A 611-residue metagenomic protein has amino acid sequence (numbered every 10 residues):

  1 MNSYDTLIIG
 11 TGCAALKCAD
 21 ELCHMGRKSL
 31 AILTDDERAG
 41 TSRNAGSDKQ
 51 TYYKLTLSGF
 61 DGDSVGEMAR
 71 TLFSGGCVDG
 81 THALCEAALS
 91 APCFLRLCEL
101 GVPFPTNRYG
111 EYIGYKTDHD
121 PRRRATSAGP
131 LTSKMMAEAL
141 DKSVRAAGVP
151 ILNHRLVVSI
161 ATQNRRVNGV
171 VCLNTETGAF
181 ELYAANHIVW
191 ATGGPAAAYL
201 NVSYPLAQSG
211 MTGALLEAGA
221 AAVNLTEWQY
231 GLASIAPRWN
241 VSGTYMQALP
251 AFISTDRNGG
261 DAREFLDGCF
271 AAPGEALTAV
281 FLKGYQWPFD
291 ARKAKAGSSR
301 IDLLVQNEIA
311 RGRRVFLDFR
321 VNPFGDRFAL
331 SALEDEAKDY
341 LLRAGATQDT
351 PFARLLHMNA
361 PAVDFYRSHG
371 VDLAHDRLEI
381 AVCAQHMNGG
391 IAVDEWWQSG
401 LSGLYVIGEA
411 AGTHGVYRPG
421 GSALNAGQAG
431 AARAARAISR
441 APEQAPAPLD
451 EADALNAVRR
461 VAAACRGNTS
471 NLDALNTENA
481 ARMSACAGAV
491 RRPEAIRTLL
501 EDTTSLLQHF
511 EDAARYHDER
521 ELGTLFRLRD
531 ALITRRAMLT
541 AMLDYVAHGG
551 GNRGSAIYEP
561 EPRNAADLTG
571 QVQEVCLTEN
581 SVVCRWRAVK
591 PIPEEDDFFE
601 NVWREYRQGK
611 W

Functional and structural regions predicted by a protein language model:
M1-Y4, E37-A45, R96, V102-T126 (+8 more regions): Glycine- and aromatic-enriched mobile tails/lids
N2-Y4, T177-H187, G400: Core beta-strand elements of the Rossmann-like FAD/NAD(P) dinucleotide-binding domain in flavoenzyme oxidoreductases
T6-I32: N-terminal Rossmann-like FAD-binding beta1-loop-alpha1 element of flavoenzymes
L7-I9, Y183-G193, V406: Short hydrophobic core segments
H24-G46: Glycine-rich FAD pyrophosphate-binding loop
C93-A179, A191, S234-Y245, L249-I253 (+4 more regions): Conserved redox-cofactor binding core of oxidoreductases
H187-N240, G421-A437: Glycine-rich loop(s) and the adjacent beta-strand/alpha-helix scaffold that form part
A221-D364, A437: An anion/pyrophosphate-binding glycine-rich loop and adjacent beta-alpha core in soluble alpha-beta enzymes
